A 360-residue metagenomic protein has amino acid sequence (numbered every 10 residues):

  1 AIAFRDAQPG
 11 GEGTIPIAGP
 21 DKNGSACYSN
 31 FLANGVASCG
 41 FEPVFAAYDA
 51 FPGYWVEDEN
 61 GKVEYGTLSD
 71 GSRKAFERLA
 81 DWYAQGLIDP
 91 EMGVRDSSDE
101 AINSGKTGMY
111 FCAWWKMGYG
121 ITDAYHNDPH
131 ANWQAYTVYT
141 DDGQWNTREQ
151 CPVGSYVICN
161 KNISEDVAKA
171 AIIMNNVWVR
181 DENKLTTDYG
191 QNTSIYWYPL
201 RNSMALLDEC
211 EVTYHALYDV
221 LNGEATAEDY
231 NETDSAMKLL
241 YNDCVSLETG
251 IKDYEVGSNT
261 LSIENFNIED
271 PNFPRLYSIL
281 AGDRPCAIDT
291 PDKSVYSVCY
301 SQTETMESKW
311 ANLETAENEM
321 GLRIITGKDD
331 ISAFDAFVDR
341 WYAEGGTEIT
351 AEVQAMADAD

Functional and structural regions predicted by a protein language model:
A1-E59, K106-Y119, D128-H130: Extracytoplasmic/periplasmic solute-binding protein
P52-D70, T140-T147, R201-E232, D358-D360: Short, solvent-exposed loop/beta-turn-alpha elements that line the ligand-binding surface or hinge of extracytoplasmic
D58-D89, T137-Y139, E232-Y241, S246: Glycine-centered hinge/linker elements that transmit conformational signals in sensory and ligand-binding systems
K74-A75, D166-V177: Short amphipathic alpha-helical coupling segments at ligand-binding clamshell hinges and other catalytic/signaling
M92-N103: Short helix-initiation/N-cap motifs at beta->coil->alpha
G120-Q144: Ligand-binding "clamshell"
P152-D166: A bilobed periplasmic-binding-protein/Venus flytrap-type ligand-binding module shared by bacterial periplasmic
D181-M320, K328: Conserved small-residue motifs centered on glycine
